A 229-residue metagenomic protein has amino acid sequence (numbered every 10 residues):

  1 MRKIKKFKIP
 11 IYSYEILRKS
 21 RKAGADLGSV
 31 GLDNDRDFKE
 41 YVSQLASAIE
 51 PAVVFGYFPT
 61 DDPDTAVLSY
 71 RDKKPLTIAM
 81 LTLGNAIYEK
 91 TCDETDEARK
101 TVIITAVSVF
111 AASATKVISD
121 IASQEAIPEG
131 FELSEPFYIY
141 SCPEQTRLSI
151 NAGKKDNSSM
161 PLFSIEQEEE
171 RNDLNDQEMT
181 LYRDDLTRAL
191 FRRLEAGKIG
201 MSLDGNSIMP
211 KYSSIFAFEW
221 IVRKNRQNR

Functional and structural regions predicted by a protein language model:
M1-R99, P210-Y212, A217-F218, Q227: Active-site helix-to-loop segments that bind/position phosphate- or nucleotide-bearing substrates and donors across
V30-D37, I103-A106, F110, A114 (+1 more regions): Catalytic cores of large soluble enzymes that bind and process phosphate-bearing ligands
D37, Y41-L45, A114, A122 (+1 more regions): General structural feature for long, well-ordered alpha-helical segments within catalytic domains of soluble enzymes
L45-G56, V109, S113, V117 (+4 more regions): Short secondary-structure junctions and interdomain/linker hinges
Y70-P143, L148, K155-D156, L162-E166: Conserved mixed alpha/beta catalytic, RNA-binding, or beta-rich assembly cores of soluble enzyme, regulatory
E129-R229: Short terminal or interdomain "cap/linker" segment that borders an active site or interface and mediates
